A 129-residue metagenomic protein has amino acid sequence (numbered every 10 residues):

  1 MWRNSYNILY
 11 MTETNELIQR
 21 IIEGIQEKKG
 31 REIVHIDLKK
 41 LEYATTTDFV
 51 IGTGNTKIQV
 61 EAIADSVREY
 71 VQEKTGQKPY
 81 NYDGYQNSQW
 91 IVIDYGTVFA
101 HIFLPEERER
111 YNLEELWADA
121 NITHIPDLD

Functional and structural regions predicted by a protein language model:
W2-T46, N55-I91, P105-E106, L116-D129: Polybasic/polar functional segments that serve as interface/processing modules
T47, T97: Conserved acidic residues
I93-Y95: Active-site beta-strand termini and strand-to-loop segments that position acidic
E109-N112: Switch/connector loops and helix/strand junctions flanking conserved nucleotide-binding motifs in nucleotide-processing
